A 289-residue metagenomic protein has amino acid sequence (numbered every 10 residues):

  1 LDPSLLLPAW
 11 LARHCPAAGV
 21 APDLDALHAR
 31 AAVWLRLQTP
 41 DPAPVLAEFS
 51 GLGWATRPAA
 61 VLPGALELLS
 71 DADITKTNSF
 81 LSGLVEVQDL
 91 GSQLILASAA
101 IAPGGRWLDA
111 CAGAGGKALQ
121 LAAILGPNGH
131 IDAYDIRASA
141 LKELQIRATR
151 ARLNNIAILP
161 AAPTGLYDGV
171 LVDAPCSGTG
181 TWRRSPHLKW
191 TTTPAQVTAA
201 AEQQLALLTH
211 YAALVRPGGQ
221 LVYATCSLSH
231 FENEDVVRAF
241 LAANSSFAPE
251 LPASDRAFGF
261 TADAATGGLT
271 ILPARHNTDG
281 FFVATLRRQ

Functional and structural regions predicted by a protein language model:
L1-Q289: S-adenosylmethionine
